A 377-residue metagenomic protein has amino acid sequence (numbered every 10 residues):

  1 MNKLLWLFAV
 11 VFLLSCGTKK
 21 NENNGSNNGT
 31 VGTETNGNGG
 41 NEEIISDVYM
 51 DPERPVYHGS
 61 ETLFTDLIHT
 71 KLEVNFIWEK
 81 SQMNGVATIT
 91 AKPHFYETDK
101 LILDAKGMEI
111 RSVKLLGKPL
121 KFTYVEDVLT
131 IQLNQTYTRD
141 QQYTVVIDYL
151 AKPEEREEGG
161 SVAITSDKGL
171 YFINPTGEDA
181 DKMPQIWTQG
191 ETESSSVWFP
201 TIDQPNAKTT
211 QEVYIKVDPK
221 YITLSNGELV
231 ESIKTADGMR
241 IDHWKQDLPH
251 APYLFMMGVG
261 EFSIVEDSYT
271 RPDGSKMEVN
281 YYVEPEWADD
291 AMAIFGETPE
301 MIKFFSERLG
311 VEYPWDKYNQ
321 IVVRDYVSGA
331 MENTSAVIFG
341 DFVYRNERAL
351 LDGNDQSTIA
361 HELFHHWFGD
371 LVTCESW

Functional and structural regions predicted by a protein language model:
M1-L5, T18: Positively charged n-region of N-terminal signal peptides that target proteins for export
L4-F12: Sec-dependent N-terminal signal peptides
C16-D316: Acidic/His-enriched low-complexity segments
P184, D273-E278, A330, A336 (+1 more regions): Active-site-adjacent bridging/hinge elements
H243, N319-V322, I338: Structured core elements
A291, R324-G340, A349: Catalytic zinc-binding patch centered on the HExxH motif and its immediate surroundings that defines zinc-dependent
P299, G340, R345-W377: Zinc-dependent metallopeptidase catalytic helix centered on the HExxH motif and its immediate flanking segment
M301, Q320-V323, L371: Active-site and adjacent substrate-binding regions of carbohydrate-active enzymes
